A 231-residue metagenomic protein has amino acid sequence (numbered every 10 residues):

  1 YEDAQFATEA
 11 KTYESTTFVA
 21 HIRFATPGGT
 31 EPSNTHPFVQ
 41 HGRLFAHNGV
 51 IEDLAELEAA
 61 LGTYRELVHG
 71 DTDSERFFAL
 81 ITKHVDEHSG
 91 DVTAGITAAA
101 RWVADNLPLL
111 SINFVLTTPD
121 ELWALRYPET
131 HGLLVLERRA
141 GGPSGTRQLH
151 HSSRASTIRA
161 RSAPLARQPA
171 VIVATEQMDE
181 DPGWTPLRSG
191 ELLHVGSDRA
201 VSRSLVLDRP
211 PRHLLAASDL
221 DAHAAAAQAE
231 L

Functional and structural regions predicted by a protein language model:
Y1-L231: Conserved short alpha-helical segments that host acidic/polar catalytic motifs at enzyme active sites
